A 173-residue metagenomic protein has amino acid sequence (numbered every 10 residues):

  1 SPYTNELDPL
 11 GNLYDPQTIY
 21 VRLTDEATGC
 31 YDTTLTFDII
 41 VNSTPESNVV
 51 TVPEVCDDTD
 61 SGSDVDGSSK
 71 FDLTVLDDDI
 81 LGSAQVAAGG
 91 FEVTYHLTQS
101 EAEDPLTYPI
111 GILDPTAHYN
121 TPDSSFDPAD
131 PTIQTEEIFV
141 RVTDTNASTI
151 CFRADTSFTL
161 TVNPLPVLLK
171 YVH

Functional and structural regions predicted by a protein language model:
S1-H173: Extracellular low-complexity Ser/Thr/Asn/Gly-rich intrinsically disordered segments
